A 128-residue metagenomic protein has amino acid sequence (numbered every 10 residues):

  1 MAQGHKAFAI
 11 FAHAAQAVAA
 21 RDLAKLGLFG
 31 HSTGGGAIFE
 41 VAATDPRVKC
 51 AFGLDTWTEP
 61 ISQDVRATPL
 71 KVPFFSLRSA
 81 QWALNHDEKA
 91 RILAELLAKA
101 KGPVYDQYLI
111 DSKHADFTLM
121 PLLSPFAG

Functional and structural regions predicted by a protein language model:
M1-F29: Gly/Ser-rich "nucleophile elbow"/oxyanion-hole loop immediately N-terminal to the catalytic nucleophile in hydrolases
A17-A20, A42-A43, R66, A98: A general structural signal for stabilizing positions within well-ordered secondary structure
R21-A24, P46, L70: Structured loop/turn residues at beta-strand edges in well-structured enzyme cores
F29-G34, I38: Gly/Ala-rich beta-loop-alpha elbow adjacent to hydrolase catalytic centers
G34, A43, F117: Active-site-proximal loop/helix segments of hydrolase catalytic cores
E40-K49: Conserved hydrolase catalytic core segment
K49-A115: The feature captures the conserved acid-bearing segment of alpha/beta-hydrolase catalytic domains
K113-F126: Catalytic histidine-centered segment of alpha/beta-hydrolase-like enzymes
